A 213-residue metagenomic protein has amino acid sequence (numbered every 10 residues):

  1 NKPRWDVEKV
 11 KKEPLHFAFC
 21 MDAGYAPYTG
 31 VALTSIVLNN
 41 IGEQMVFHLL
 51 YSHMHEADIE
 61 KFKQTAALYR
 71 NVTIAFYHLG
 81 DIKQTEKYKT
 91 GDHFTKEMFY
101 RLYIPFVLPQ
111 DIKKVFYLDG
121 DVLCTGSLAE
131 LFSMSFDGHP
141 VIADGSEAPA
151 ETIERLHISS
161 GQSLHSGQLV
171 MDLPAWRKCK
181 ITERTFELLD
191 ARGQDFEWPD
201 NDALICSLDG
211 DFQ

Functional and structural regions predicted by a protein language model:
N1-P14: Juxtamembrane luminal stem/stalk of type II transmembrane Golgi/ER carbohydrate-processing enzymes
A23-I41: Histidine-anchored nucleotide/phosphate-binding helix
M45-H53, I142-D144: Short internal beta-strands
E60-K63, Q110, T125-F136, T182: Short alpha-helix within the catalytic core of nucleotide-sugar-dependent glycosyltransferases
E60-V107: Active-site-proximal specificity loops/subdomain of glycosyltransferases
V115: Short aromatic/hydrophobic "clamp" motif used to bind/position activated sugar donors
V122-R155: Conserved donor-nucleotide/metal-binding helix-loop-beta segment in metal-dependent transferases, i.e., the alpha-helix
I142-E151, G161-Q213: Catalytic core and acceptor-binding pocket of nucleotide-sugar-dependent glycosyltransferases
